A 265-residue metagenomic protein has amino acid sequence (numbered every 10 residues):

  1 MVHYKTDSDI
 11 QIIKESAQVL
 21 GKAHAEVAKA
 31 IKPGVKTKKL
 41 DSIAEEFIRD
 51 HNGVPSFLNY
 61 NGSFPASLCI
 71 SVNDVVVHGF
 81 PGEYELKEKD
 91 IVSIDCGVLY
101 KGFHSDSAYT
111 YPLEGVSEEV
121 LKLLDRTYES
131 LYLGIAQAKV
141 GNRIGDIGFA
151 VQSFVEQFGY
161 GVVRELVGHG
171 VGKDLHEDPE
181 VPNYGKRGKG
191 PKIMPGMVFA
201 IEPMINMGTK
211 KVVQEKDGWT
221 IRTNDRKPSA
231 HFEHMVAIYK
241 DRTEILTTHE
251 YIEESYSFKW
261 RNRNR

Functional and structural regions predicted by a protein language model:
M1-R265: Active-site neighborhoods and metal-handling regions in enzymes and metal-associated proteins
